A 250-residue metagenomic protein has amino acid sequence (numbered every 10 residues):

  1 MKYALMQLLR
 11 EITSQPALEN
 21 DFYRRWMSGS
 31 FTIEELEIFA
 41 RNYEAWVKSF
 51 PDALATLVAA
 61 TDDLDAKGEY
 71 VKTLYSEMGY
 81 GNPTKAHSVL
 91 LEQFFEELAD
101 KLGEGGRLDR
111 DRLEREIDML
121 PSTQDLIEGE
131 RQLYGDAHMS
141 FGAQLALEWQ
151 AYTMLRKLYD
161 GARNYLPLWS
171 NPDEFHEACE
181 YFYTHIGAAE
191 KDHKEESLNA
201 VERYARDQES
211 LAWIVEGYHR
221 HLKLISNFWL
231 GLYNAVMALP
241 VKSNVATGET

Functional and structural regions predicted by a protein language model:
M1-M6, R10-E11, G68-F182, K223-E249: Active-site-proximal alpha-helical scaffolds that flank and shape metal-associated catalytic sites
M1-R41, Q124-G129: N-terminal entry module detector
T13-Q15, W26, S30-D62, Y80-P83 (+2 more regions): Alpha-helical bundle segments that constitute or directly flank the non-heme di-iron/ferroxidase center
N20, Y80-S88, T184-A188, D192-E196: Histidine-centered active-site/metal-ligand motif
G29, T84, D207-L211: Alpha-helical rod/repeat scaffolding segments in eukaryotic adaptors/tethers and long-chain four-helix cytokines
F39-N42, A53-T56, E69, T73 (+5 more regions): Short, hydrophobic/aromatic alpha-helical segments in well-folded domains
L64-A66: Membrane-helix interface segments
N171-Y218: Accessory, usually C-terminal, subdomains that scaffold auxiliary metal cofactors
